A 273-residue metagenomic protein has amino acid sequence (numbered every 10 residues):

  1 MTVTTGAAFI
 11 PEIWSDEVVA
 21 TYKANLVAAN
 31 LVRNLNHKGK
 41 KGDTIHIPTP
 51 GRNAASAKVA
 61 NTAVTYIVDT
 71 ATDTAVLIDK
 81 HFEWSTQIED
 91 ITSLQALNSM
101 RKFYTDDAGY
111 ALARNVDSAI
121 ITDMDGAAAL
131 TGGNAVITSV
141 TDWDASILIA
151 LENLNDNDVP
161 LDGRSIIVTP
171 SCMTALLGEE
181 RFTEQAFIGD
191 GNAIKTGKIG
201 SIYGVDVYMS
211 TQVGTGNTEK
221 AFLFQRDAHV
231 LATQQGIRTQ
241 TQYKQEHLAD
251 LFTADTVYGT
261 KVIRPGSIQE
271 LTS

Functional and structural regions predicted by a protein language model:
T2-S56, A71-I78, S85, Q95 (+1 more regions): Sequence/fold signature of self-assembling virion shell proteins
P50-R52, I91, S171: An acidic- and aromatic-residue-enriched active-site/binding cleft used to recognize and process polar
S56, D117-I121, P160-G163, K261-V262: Intrinsically disordered or highly flexible coil/loop and linker segments, enriched in small and charged/polar residues
A60-I67: Short Gly/aromatic-enriched secondary-structure transition segments
I88-N157, Q269-S273: Alpha-helical scaffold segments that mediate packing/assembly in large oligomeric complexes
D90, V168-P170, T256: Short, structured patches in soluble enzyme cores that scaffold and shape functional sites
A128-K198: Extended, solvent-exposed, turn-rich assembly/linker loops in the middle of proteins
